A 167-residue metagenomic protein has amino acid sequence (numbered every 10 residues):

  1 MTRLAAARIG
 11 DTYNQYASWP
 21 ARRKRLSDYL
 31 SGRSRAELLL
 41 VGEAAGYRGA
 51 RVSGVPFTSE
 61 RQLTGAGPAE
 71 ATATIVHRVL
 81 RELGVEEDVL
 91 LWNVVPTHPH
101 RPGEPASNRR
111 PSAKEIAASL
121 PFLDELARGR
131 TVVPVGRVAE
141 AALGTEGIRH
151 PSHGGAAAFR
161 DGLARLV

Functional and structural regions predicted by a protein language model:
M1-A142, E146-I148, H153, A157: A polyanion-binding, active-site-adjacent surface
G154-G155, R165-V167: Charged phosphate-binding loop/patch that engages nucleotide di/tri-phosphates or the phosphate backbone of nucleic
R160-A164: Catalytic phosphate/metal-binding cores of nucleic-acid and nucleotide-processing enzymes, i.e., regions that mediate
